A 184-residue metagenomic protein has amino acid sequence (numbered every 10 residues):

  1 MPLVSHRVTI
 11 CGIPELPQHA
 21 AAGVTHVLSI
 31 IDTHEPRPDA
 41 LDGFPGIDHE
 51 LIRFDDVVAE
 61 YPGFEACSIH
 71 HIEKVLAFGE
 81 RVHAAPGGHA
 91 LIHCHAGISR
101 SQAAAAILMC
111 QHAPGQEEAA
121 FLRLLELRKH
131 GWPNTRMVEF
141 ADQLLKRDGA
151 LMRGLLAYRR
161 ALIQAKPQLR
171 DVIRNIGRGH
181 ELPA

Functional and structural regions predicted by a protein language model:
M1-P45: Glycine-rich, flexible N-terminal cofactor/catalytic loop recognition
R7-V8, H89-L91: Residue-level preference for the first positions of well-ordered beta-strands
S29-D32, F54, A96: Glycine-rich His-Gly loop
P36-P38, E60, S99-A103: Short catalytic/ligand-binding loop motif for oxyanion handling, primarily in non-cytosolic enzymes, centered on
G43-I47, L108-C110: Glycine-rich, phosphate-binding/catalytic loops in enzymes
E50-A90: Helix-loop module immediately N-terminal to the HCX5R catalytic loop in PTP-like cysteine phosphatase domains
H83-H89, C110-A184: PTP/DSP superfamily signal
A90-A106: A phosphate-binding catalytic loop at a beta-strand-loop-alpha-helix junction that coordinates phosphoryl groups
